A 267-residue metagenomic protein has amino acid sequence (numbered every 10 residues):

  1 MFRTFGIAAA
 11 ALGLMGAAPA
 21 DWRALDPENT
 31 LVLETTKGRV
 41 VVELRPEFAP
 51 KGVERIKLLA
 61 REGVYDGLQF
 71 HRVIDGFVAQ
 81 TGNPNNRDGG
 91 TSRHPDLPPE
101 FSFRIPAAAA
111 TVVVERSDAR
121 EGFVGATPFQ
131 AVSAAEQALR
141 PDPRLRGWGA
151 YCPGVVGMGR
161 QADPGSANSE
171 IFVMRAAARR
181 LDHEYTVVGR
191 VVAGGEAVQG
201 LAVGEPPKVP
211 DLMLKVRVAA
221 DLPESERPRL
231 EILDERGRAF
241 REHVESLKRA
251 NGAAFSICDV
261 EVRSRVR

Functional and structural regions predicted by a protein language model:
M1-G6: Bacterial N-terminal signal peptides that target proteins for export
I7-G16: Hydrophobic alpha-helical targeting segments used for export or membrane insertion
G16-R267: Cyclophilin-like peptidyl-prolyl cis-trans isomerases
